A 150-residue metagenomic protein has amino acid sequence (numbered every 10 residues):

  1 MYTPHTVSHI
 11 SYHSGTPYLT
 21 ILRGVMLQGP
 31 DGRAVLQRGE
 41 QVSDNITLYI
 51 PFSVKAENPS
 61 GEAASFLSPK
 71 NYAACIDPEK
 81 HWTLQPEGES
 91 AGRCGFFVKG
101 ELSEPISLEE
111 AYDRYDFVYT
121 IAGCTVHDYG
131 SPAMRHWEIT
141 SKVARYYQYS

Functional and structural regions predicted by a protein language model:
M1-Y18: Polar/acidic, low-complexity leader/linker segments enriched in S/T/G and N/D
Y18-S150: Short, conserved turn/kink motifs that form compact alpha/beta structural patches or helix kinks used as
